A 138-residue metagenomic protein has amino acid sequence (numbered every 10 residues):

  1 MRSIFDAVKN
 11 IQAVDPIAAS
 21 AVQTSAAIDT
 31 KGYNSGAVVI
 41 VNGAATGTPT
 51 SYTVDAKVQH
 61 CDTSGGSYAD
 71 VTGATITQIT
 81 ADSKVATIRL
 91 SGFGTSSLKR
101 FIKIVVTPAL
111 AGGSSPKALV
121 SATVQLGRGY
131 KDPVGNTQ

Functional and structural regions predicted by a protein language model:
M1-Q138: Surface-exposed, low-hydrophobicity beta-strand/loop segments enriched in small/polar/acidic residues
